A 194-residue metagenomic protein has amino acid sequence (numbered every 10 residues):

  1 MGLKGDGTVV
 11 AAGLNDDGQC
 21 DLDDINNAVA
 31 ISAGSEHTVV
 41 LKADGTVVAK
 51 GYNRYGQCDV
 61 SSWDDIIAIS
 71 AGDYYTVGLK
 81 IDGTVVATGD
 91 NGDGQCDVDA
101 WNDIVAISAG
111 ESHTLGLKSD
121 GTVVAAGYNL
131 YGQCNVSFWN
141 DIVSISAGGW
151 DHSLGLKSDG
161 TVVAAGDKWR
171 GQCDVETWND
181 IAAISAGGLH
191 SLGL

Functional and structural regions predicted by a protein language model:
M1-G2, A11, H37-V40, A49 (+7 more regions): Conserved core positions of repeat-based scaffolds
G5-T8, N26-A30, A43-V48, D64-A68 (+6 more regions): Tandem repeat domain/solenoid detector
G7-V9, G18, G45-V47, G56 (+7 more regions): Repetitive beta-architecture junctions, highlighting loop-to-beta-strand starts across blade-like repeats
L14-Q19, S35-H37, Y52-Q57, D73-Y75 (+6 more regions): Consensus positions within tandem repeat domains that build extended binding/scaffold surfaces
L22-D24, V60-W63, V98-D99, V136-S137 (+1 more regions): Surface loop/turn motifs at the tips and blade-to-blade linkers of beta-strand repeat domains
A33-E36, S62-W63, A71, G89 (+10 more regions): Compositionally biased regions
